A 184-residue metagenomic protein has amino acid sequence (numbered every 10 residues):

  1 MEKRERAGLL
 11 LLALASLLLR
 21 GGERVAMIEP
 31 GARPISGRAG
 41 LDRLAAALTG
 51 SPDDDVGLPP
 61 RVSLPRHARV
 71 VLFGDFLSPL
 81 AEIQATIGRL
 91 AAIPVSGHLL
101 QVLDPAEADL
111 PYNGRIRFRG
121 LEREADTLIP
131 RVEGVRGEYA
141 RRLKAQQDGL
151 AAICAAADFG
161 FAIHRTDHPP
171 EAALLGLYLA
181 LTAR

Functional and structural regions predicted by a protein language model:
M1-R184: Exposed, interaction-prone extracellular/peripheral surfaces
